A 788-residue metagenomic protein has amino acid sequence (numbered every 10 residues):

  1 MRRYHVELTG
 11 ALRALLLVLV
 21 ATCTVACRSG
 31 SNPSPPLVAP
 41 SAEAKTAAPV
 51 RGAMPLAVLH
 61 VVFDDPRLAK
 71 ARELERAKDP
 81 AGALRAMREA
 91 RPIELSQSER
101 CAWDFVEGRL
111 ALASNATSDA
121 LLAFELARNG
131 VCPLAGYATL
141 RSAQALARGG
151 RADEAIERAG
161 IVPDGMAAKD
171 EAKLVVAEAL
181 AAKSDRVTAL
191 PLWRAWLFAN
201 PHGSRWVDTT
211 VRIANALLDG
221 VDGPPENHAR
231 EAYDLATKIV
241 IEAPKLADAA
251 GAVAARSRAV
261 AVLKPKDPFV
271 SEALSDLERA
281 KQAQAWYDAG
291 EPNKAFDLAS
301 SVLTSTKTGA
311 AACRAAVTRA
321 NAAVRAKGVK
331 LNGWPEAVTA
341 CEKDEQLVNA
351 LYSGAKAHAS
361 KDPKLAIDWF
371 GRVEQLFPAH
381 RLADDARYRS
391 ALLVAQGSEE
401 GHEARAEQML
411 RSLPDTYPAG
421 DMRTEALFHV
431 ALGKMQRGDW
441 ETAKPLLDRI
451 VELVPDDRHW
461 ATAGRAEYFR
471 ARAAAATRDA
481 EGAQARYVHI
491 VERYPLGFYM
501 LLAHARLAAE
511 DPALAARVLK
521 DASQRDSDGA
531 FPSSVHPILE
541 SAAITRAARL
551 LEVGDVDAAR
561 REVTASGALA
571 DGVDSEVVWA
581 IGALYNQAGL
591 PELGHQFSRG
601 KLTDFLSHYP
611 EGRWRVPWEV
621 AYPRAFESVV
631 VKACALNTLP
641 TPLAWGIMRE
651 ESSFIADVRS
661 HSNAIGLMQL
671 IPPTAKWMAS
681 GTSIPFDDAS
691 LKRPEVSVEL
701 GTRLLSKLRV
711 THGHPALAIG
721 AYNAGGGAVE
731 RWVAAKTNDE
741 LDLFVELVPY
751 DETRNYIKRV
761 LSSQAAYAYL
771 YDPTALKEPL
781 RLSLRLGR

Functional and structural regions predicted by a protein language model:
C27-V106, A113, Y137, A250-A254 (+6 more regions): N-terminal leader/linker segments that initiate helical-solenoid repeat arrays
V58, R91-R100, F124-G136, I161-E171 (+12 more regions): Short solvent-exposed coil/turn linkers within tandem alpha-helical repeat scaffolds
A69, V106, R141, V175 (+13 more regions): "A position-specific structural signal for the A-helix of alpha-solenoid helical repeats
A77, S114, G149, K183 (+10 more regions): Structural motif corresponding to the intra-repeat A-B loop/turn of tetratricopeptide repeats
P80, T117, A152, R186 (+10 more regions): TPR-repeat structural position
A83, A120, A155, A189 (+9 more regions): Single-residue signature of alpha-solenoid repeat helices
K364, G371, D385, R411 (+10 more regions): Catalytic glycan-binding domains that act on GlcNAc-containing polysaccharides
